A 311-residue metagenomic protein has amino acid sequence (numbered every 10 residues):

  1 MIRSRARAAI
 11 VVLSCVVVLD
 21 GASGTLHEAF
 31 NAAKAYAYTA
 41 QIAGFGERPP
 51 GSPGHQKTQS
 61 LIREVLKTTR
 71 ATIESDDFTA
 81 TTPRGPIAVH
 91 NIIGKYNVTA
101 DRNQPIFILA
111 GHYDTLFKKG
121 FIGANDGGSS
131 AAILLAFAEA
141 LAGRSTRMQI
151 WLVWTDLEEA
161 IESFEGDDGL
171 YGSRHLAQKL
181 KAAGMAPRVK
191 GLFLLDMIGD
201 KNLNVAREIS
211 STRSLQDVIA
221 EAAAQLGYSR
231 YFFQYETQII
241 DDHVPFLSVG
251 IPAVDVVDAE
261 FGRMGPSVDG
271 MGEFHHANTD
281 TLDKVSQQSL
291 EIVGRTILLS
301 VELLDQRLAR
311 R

Functional and structural regions predicted by a protein language model:
R7, L13-F30: Bacterial Sec-dependent signal peptides at the C-terminal "C-region" and cleavage site
T25-Q59, T69, D114-T115, L195 (+1 more regions): N-terminal capping segment at the start of a domain
A29-Y36, P49-S60, A124-A132, D167-Y171 (+3 more regions): Soluble non-cytosolic domains of exported or imported proteins
A37-N97: A non-catalytic alpha/beta surface segment that caps or lines the substrate-entry region of metallo-dependent hydrolase
R48-P50, T79-T82, A100, Y113-F117 (+4 more regions): Solvent-exposed loop/turn segments at secondary-structure junctions within structured extracellular/periplasmic domains
G54, T79-T81, G191, D200-R311: Active-site-adjacent substrate-binding region of metalloamidase/peptidase-like peptide-processing proteins
I93, F107-A110, W151-W154, K190-D196 (+1 more regions): Structural recognition of the beta-strand scaffold that forms the well-ordered cores of secreted hydrolase catalytic
F117-A222, L226-R230, Q238-H243: Acidic/histidine-rich catalytic neighborhood of metal-dependent amide-processing enzymes
